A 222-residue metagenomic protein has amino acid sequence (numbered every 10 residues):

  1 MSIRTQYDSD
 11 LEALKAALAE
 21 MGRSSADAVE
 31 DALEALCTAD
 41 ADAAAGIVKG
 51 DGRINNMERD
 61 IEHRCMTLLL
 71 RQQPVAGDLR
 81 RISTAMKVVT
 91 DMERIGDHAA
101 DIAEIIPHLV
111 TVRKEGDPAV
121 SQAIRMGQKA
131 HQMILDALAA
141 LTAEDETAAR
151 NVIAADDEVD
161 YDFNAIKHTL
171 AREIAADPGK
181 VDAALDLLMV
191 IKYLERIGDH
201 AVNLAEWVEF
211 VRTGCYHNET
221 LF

Functional and structural regions predicted by a protein language model:
M1-F222: Cytosolic, long alpha-helical scaffolding segments
